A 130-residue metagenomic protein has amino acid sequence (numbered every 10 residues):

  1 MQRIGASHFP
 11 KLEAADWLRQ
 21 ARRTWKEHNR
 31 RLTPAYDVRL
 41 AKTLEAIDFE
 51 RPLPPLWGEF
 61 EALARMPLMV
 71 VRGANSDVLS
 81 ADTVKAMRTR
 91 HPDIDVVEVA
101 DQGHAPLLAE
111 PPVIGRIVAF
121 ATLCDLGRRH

Functional and structural regions predicted by a protein language model:
M1-Y36: Helix-rich cap/lid subdomain of alpha/beta-hydrolase
W17-L18, G127-H130: Short, flexible loop/turn segments with low-complexity composition
W25-T89, E98: Conserved serine/cysteine hydrolase catalytic core
S80-T83, A109-V113: Residues at alpha-helix caps and immediate loop-helix transition turns in enzyme cores, especially N- and C-cap
D93-D95: Conserved beta-strand segments of alpha/beta enzyme cores
V99-P111: Catalytic histidine-centered segment of alpha/beta-hydrolase-like enzymes
R116-G127: C-terminal alpha-helix
